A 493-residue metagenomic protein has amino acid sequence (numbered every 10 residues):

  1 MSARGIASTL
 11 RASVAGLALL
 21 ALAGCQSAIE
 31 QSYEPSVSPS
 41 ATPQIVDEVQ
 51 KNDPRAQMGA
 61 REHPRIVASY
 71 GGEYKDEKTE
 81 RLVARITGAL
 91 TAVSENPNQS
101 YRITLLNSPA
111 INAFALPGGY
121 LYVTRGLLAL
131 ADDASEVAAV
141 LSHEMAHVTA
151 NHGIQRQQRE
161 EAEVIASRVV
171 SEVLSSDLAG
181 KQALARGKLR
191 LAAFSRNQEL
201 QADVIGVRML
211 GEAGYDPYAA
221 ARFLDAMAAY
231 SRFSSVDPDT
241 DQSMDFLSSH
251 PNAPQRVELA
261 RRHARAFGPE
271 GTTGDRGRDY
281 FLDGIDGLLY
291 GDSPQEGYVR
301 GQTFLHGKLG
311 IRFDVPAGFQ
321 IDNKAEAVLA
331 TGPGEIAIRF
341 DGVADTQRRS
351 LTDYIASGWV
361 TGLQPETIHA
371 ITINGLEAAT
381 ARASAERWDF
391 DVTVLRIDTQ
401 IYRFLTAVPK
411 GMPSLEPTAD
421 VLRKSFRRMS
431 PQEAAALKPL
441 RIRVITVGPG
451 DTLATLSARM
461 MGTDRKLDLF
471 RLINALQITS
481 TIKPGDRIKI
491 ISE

Functional and structural regions predicted by a protein language model:
S2-A15: Bacterial N-terminal signal peptides that target proteins for export
R11-V14, L22-L309, F313, Q320 (+4 more regions): A Zn2+-metalloprotease active-site environment signal
A138, I321, F404-I442: Surface-exposed amphipathic alpha-helical segments
L200, D314, G448, Q477 (+1 more regions): Residue-level recognition of short, solvent-exposed, well-ordered loop/turn junctions that link secondary-structure
G318-Q320, V328-L329, I336, D341 (+3 more regions): Extended non-catalytic domains of envelope/secretory-pathway proteins
R339, A356-R403: Signature of long, low-cysteine stretches enriched in small and polar/charged residues
P431-D464, D486: Primarily a LysM-type cell-wall glycan-binding module
R465-E493: Extracellular LysM carbohydrate-binding repeats and other cell-envelope/extracellular binding modules
